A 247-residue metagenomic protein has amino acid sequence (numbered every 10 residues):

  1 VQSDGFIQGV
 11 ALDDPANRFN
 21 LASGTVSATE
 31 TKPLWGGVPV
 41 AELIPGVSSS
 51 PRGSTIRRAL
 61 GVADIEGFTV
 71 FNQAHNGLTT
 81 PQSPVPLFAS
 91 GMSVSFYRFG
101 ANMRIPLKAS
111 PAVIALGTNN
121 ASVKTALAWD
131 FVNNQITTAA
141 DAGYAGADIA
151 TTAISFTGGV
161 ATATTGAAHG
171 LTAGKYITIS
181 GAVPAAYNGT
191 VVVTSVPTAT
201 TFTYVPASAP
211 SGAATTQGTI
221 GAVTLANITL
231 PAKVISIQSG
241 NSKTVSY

Functional and structural regions predicted by a protein language model:
V1-A145, S155, S195, A222-Y247: Surface-exposed, low-hydrophobicity beta-strand/loop segments enriched in small/polar/acidic residues
G146-Y176, S180-N227: Small/polar beta-strand repeat architecture
